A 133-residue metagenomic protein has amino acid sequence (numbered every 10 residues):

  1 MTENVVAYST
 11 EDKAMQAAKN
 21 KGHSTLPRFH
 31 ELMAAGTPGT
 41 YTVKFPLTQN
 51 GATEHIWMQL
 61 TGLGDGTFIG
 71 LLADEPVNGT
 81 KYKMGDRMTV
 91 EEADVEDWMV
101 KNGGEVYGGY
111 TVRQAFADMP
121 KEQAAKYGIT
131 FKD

Functional and structural regions predicted by a protein language model:
M1-W57, T61-D133: Mixed-charge, low-complexity intrinsically disordered regions
